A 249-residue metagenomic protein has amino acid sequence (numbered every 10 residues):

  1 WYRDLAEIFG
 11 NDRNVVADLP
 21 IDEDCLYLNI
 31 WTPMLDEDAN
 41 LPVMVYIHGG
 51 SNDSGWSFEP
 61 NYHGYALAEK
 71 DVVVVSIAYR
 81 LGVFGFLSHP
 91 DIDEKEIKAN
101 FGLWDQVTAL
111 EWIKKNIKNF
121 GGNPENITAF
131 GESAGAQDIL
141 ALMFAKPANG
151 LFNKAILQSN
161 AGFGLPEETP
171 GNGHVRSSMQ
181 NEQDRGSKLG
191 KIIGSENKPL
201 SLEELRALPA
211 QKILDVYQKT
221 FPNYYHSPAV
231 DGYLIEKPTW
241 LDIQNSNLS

Functional and structural regions predicted by a protein language model:
W1-L103, P124: Non-catalytic accessory segments of hydrolases
E23-L26, E96-N119, S177-G190: Alpha/beta-hydrolase active-site loop
P42, K98-N100, I113, F120-S133: Alpha/beta-hydrolase fold nucleophile elbow
S54, V83, Q137, A161-T169: A short beta-to-alpha transition loop/helix N-cap that caps and shapes the active-site region
Y62-A68, M143-F144, I243, N247-L248: Mature extracellular/periplasmic domains of secretome proteins
A78, F130, A145, I156-S159: Alpha/beta-hydrolase-fold catalytic nucleophile elbow
K115, N149, K154, Q158-S159 (+1 more regions): Substrate-access "cap/lid" subdomains that shape and gate the entrance to catalytic or ligand-binding pockets
A136-A148: Short glycine-enriched nucleophile-adjacent loop and the immediately C-terminal alpha-helix near the catalytic center
